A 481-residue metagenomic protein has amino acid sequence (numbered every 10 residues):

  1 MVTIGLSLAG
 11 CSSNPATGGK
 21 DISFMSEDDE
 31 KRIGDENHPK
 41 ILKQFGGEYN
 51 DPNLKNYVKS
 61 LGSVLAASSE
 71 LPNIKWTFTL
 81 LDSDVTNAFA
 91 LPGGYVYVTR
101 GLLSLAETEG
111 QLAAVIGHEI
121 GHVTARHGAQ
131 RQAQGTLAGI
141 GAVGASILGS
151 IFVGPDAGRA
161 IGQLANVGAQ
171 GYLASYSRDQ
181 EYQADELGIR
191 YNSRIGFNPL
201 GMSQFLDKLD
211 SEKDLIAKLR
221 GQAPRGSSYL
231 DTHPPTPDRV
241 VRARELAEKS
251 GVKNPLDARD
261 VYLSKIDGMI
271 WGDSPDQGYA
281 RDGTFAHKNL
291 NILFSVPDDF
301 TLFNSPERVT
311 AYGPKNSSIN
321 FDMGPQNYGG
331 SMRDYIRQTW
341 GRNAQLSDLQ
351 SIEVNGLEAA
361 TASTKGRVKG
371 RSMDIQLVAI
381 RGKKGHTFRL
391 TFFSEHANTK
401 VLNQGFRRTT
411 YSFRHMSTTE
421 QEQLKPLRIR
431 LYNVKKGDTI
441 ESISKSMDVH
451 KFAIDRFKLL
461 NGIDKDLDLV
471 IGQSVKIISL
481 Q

Functional and structural regions predicted by a protein language model:
M1-V2: Sec-dependent signal peptide recognition, specifically the positively charged N-region followed immediately by
L6-G10: C-terminal motif of bacterial Sec signal peptides marking the signal peptidase cleavage site
S12-D156, L173, L187-L206, D210-P224 (+5 more regions): Peri-catalytic and regulatory segments of divalent metal-dependent proteins
D21-F24, R32-D35, G47, N56 (+5 more regions): Extracytoplasmic and endomembrane cell-envelope/extracellular-matrix remodeling and assembly machinery
T108, S177, N198, H450-A453: Helix N-cap / loop-to-helix initiation motif
P155-L164: Hydrophobic alpha-helical transmembrane segments
I440-D448, I454-K458: Short alpha-helical segments in extracytoplasmic peptidoglycan/chitin-binding modules and envelope-associated proteins
F452-Q481: Extracellular LysM carbohydrate-binding repeats and other cell-envelope/extracellular binding modules
